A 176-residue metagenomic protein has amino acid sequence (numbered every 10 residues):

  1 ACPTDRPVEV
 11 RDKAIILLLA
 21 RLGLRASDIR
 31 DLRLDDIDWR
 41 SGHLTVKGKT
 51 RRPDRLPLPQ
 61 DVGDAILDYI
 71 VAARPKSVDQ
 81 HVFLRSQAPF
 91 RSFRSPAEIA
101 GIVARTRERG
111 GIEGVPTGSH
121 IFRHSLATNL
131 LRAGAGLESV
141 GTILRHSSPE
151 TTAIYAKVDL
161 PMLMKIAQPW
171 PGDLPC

Functional and structural regions predicted by a protein language model:
A1-C176: Conserved catalytic core of the tyrosine transesterase superfamily
